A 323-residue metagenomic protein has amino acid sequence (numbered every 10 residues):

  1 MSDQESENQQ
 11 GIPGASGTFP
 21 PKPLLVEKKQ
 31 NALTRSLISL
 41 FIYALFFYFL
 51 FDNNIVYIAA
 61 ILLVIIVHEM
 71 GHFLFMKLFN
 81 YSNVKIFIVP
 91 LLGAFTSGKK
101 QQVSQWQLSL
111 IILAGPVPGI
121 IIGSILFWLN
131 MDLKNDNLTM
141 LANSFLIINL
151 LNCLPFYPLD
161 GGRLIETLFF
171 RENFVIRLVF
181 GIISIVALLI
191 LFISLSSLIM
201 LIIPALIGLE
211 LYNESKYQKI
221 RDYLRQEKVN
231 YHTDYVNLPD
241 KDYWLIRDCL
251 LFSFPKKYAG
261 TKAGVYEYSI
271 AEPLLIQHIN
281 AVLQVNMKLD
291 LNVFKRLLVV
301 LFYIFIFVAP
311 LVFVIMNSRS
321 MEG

Functional and structural regions predicted by a protein language model:
M1-G323: Hydrophobic transmembrane alpha-helices and their immediate loop junctions in multi-pass integral membrane proteins
